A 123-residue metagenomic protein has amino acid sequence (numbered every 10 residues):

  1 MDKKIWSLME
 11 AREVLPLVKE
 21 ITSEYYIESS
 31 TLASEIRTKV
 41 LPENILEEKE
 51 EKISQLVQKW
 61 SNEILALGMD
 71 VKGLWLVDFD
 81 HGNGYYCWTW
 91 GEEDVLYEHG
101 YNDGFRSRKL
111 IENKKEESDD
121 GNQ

Functional and structural regions predicted by a protein language model:
M1-V40: Long, hydrophobic N-terminal alpha-helical segment
S29, E43-Y85, G91, L96 (+2 more regions): N-terminal intrinsically disordered, cationic/polar leader segments that include organellar targeting peptides
R37-T38, I45, L110, D119-G121: Short, intrinsically disordered/low-complexity patches at protein termini and at juxtamembrane boundaries
G91, Y101-E116, N122-Q123: Core subunits and conserved enzymes of cellular information-processing and envelope-translocation systems across
